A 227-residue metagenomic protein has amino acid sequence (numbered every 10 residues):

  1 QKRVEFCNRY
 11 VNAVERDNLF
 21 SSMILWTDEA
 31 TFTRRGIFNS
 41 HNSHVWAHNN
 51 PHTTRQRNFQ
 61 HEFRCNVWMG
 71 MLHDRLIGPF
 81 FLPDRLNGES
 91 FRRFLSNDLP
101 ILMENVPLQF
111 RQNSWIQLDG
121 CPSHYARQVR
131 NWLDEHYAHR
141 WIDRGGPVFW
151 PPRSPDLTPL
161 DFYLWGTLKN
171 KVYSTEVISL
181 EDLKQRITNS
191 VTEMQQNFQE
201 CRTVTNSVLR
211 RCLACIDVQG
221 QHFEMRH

Functional and structural regions predicted by a protein language model:
K2-P100, Q219-Q221: Extended, low-complexity cationic-aromatic segments
F20-A30, L160-H227: C-terminal anion-handling pockets and recognition modules
F20-S22, Q60-R64, L86, R111-N113 (+2 more regions): Eukaryote-biased feature marking scaffold/signaling PDZ-domain proteins and nuclear chromatin regulators
L25, W115-L118: Extended hydrophobic secondary-structure segments that form protein cores and membrane-embedded regions
T33-R35, I77, H124-A126, W150-P151: Short catalytic/ligand-binding loop motif for oxyanion handling, primarily in non-cytosolic enzymes, centered on
R92-W115: Short, basic/hydrophobic alpha-helical segments
L118-G120, A126-Q128, R144-V172, I178-E181: RNase H-like two-metal-ion nuclease catalytic core shared by retroviral integrases and related mobile-element nucleases
N131, E135-H139: Retroviral integrase
